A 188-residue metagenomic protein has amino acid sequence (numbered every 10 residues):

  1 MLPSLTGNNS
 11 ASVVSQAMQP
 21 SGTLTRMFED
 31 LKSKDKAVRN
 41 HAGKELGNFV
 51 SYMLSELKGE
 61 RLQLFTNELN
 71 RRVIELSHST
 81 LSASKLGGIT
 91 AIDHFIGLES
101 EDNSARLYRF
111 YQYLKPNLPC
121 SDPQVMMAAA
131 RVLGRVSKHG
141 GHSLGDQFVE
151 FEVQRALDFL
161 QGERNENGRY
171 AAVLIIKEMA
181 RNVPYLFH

Functional and structural regions predicted by a protein language model:
L2-S55: N-terminal alpha-helical scaffolding segments that mark the starts of alpha-solenoid/helical-repeat architectures
A17-F28, E56-S77, N103-L118, L144-L160 (+1 more regions): HEAT/HEAT-like alpha-solenoid repeats
S21, S121-R135, E166, L174: Internal alpha-solenoid helical repeat scaffolds
L31, E45-M53, G88-E99, L114 (+3 more regions): Hydrophobic residues within the alpha-helices of tandem HEAT/HEAT-like
K34-D35, T80-L81, S121-D122, R164-N165: Short inter-helical turns and helix N-cap capping residues of alpha-solenoid HEAT/ARM repeat scaffolds
G87, R109, A128, A171: Charged catalytic carboxylate motif
G134-F148, V153-H188: Solenoidal tandem-repeat scaffolds enriched in leucines and small polar residues
